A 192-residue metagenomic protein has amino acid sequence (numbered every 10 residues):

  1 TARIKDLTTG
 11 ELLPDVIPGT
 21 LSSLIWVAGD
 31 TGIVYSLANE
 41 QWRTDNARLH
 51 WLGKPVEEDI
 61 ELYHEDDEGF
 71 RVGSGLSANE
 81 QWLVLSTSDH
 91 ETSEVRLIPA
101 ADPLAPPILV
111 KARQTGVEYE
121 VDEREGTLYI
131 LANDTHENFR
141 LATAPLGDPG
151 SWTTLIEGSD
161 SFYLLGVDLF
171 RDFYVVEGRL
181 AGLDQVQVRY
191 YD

Functional and structural regions predicted by a protein language model:
T1-D192: Peripheral, non-catalytic segments that deliver or gate enzyme domains
